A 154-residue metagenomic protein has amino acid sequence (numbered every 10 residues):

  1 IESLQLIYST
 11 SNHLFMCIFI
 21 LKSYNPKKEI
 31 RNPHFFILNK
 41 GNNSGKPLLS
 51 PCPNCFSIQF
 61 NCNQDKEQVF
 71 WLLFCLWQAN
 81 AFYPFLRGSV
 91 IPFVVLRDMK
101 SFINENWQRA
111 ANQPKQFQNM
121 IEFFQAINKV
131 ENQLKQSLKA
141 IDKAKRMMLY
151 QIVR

Functional and structural regions predicted by a protein language model:
I1-P26, K139-R154: Amphipathic alpha-helical segments that form coiled-coils or helix-hairpins used for dimerization/assembly
H13-K22, R31-L49: DNA target-recognition patches
Y24-P26, I30-R31, N39-N42, F70 (+4 more regions): Charge-rich amphipathic alpha-helical interaction elements
H34, C55, S101: A residue-level signal for beta-strand positions that form part of recognition/binding surfaces within mature
N39-I91: A short beta-sheet element
K100-Y150: Amphipathic alpha-helical segments
